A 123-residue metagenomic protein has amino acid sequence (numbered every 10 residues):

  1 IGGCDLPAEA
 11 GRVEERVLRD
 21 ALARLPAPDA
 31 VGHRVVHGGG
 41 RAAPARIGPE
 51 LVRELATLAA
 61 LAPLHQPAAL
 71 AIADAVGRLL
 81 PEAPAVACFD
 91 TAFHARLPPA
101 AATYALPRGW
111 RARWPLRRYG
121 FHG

Functional and structural regions predicted by a protein language model:
I1-R16: Short glycine-rich, Thr/Ser-proximal phosphate-binding strand/loop in the N-terminal lobe of ATP-dependent enzymes
G3, G38-E50, W110-G123: Short N-terminal secondary-structure initiator segments
G11-E14, A45, A69: Generic structural signal for well-ordered secondary structure
R16-R19, L70-D74, A87, G123: Short, contiguous clusters of charged residues that form electrostatic/catalytic patches at enzyme active sites, used
L18-P28, A73-L79: Short amphipathic alpha-helices and their capping/turn segments at secondary-structure boundaries
L25-Q66, P84-V86, A92-Y104: Short beta-strand-loop/turn "lid" adjacent to the catalytic site in phosphate-handling enzymes
E54-I72, L79, R113-G123: A gly/proline- and charged-residue-enriched helix-loop-helix capping module
R78-G123: ATP-dependent carbohydrate kinase catalytic cores
